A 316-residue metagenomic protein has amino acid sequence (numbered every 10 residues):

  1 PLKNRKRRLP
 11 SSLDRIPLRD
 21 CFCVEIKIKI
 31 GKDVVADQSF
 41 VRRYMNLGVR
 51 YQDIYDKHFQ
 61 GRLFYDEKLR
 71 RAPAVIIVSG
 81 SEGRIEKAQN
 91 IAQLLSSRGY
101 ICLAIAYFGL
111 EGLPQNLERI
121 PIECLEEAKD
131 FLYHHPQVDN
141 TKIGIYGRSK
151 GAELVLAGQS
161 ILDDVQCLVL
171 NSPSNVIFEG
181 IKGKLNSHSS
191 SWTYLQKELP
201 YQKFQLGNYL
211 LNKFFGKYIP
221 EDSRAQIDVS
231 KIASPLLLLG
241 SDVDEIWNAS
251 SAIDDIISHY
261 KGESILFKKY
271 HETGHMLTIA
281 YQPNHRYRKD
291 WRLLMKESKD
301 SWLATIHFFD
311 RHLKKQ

Functional and structural regions predicted by a protein language model:
C21-R70, E297: N-terminal cap/lid segment of alpha/beta-hydrolase-fold proteins
R71-G80: Short beta-strand element of the alpha/beta-hydrolase
K87, Q115-P136, A157, L303: Alpha/beta-hydrolase active-site loop
K87-I105: Short amphipathic alpha-helix adjacent to the substrate-entry channel of hydrolases
I91, S234, N248-H259, Q282: Short alpha-helix in the alpha/beta-hydrolase fold that links the catalytic acid
L156-F215: Hydrolase active-site cap/lid region
I232, L238-G240, D244: Short beta-strand/loop motif that positions the catalytic acidic residue of the alpha/beta-hydrolase fold
D254-I257, K261-Q316: C-terminal catalytic histidine-bearing segment of alpha/beta-hydrolase fold enzymes
